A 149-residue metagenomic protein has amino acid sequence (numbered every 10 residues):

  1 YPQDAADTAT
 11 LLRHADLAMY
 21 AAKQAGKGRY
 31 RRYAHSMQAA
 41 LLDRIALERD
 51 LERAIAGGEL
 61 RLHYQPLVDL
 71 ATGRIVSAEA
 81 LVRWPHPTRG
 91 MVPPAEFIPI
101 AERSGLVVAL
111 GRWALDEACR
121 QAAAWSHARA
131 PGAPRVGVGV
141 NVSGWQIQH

Functional and structural regions predicted by a protein language model:
Y1-A25, R31-A46, D50, E96 (+3 more regions): Cyclic nucleotide signaling catalytic output domains
D4-D7, K23, G90, S126-V136: Catalytic core regions of nucleotide second-messenger enzymes
A9-T10, G28, V76-E79, P93 (+1 more regions): Short beta-strand edge/capping elements of PAS-family sensory modules
R29, E59-R61, R135-G139: Residues at or immediately flanking beta-strands
D43-Q65: Short, basic/aromatic recognition patches
Y64-P99, A118-C119, G139, S143-W145: A short, well-structured catalytic beta-strand-centered motif of the EAL phosphodiesterase domain for c-di-GMP
G105-L106: Catalytic-site/binding-pocket detector for metal-dependent nucleotidyl cyclases and the c-di-GMP signaling machinery
W113-V142: Helix C-cap/alpha-to-beta connector motif
